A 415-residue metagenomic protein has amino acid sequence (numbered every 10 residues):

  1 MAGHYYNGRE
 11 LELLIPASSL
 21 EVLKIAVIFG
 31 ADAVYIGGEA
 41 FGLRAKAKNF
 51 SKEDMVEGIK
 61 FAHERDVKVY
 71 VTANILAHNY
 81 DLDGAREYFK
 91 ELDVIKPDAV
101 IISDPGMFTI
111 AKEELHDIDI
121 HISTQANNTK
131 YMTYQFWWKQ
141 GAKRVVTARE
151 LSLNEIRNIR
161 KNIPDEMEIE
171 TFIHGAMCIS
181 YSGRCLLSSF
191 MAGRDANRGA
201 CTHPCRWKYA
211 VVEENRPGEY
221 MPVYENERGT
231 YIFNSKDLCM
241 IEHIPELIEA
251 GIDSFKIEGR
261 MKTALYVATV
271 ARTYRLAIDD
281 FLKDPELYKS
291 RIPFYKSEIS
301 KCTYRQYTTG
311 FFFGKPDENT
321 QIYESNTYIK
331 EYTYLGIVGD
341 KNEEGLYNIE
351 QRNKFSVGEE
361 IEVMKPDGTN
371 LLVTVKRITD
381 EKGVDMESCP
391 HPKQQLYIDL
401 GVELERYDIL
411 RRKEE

Functional and structural regions predicted by a protein language model:
M1-A17, V22-I28, A33-A40, G58-I59 (+7 more regions): Surface-exposed amphipathic alpha-helical tracts and adjacent flexible/coil segments at the periphery of soluble enzymes
R44-H63: Glycine-rich, positively charged N-terminal anion/phosphate-binding segment
V71-T72, I102, I122-T124: Short beta-strand elements of ligand-binding domains
D83, I120-T129: Gly/Gly-Pro- and Ser/Thr-rich, intrinsically disordered tail segments characteristic of DNA damage-repair and tolerance
G106-M107: Alpha-helix capping/helix-boundary segments
L115: Conserved phosphotransfer cores of two-component systems
